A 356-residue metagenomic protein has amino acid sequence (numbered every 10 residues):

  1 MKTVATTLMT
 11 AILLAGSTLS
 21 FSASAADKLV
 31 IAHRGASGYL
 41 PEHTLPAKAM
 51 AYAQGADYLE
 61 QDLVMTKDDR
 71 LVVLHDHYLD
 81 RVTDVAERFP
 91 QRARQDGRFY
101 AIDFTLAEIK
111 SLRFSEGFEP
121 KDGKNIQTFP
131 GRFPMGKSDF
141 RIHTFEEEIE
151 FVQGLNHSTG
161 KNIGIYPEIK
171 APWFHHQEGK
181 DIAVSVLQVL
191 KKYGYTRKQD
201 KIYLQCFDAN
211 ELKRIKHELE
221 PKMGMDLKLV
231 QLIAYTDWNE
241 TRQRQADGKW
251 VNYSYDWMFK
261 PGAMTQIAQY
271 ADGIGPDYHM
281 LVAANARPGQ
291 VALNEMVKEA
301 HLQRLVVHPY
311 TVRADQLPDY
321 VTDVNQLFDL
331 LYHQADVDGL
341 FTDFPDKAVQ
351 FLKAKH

Functional and structural regions predicted by a protein language model:
M1-A23: Gram-negative bacterial Sec-dependent N-terminal signal peptides
F21-H356: Phosphate-group recognition and catalysis centered on beta-loop-alpha active-site segments
